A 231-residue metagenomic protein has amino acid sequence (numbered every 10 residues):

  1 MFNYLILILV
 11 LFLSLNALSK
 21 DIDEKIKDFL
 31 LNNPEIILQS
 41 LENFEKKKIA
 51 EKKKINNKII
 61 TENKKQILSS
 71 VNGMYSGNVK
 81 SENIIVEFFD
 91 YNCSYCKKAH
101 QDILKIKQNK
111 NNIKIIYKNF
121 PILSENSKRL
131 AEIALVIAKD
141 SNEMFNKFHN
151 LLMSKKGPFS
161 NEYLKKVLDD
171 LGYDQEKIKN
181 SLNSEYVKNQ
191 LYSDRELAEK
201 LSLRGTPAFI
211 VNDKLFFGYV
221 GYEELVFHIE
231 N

Functional and structural regions predicted by a protein language model:
M1-K20: Classical Sec-dependent N-terminal signal peptides that target proteins to the secretory pathway
A17-E125, N180-V211, N231: Extracytoplasmic thiol/disulfide redox context detector
V86-E87, K97-Q175, E199-R204: Structural alpha/beta surface segment adjacent to cysteine/selenocysteine redox centers across thiol/disulfide enzymes
G157-F159, V211-N231: Non-catalytic, surface beta->alpha helical segment in thiol-disulfide oxidoreductase systems
N161, L191-D194, Y222: Structural motif corresponding to alpha-helix initiation and N-cap regions
